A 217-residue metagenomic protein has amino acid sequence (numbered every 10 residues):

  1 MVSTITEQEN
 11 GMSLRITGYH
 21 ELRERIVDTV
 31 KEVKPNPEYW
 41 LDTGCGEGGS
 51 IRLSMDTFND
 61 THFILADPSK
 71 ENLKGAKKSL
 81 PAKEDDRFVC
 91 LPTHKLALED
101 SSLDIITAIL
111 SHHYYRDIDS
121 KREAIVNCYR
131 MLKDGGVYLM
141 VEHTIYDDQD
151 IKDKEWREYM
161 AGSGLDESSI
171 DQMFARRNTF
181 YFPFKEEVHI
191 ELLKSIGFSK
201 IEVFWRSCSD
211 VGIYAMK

Functional and structural regions predicted by a protein language model:
M1-P35, L53: Conserved class I S-adenosyl-L-methionine
Y39, G136-V137: Short glycine-centered segments of the SAM/dcSAM-binding site in methyltransferase folds
Y39-L41, G48-K95: Class I SAM-dependent methyltransferase SAM/SAH-binding core
T107: A conserved beta-strand element that flanks and buttresses the S-adenosyl-L-methionine
L110-Y114: Short catalytic micro-motifs in class I SAM-dependent methyltransferases
R122-D134: A short glycine-rich, Lys/Arg-flanked "PGG" loop and its adjoining helix->strand segment in the class I
V141-I196, E202: C-terminal alpha-helical "lid/dimerization" subdomain adjacent to the S-adenosyl-L-methionine
I196-K217: Core SAM-dependent methyltransferase catalytic element
